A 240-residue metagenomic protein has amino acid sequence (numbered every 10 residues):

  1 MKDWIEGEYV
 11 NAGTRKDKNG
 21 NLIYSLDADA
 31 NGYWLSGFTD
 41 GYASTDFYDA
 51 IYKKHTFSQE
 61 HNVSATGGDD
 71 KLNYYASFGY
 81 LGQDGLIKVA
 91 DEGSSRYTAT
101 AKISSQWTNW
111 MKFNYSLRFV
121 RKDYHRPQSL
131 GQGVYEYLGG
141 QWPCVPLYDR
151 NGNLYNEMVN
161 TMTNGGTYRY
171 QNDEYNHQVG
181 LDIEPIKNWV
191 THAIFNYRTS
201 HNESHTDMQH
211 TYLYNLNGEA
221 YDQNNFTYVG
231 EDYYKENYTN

Functional and structural regions predicted by a protein language model:
M1-A90: Residues embedded in well-ordered regular secondary structure
K2-N11, W34-Y52, F57-Q59, R118-G131 (+4 more regions): Charged, low-complexity, helix/coiled-coil-prone segments
G7-G13, N21, Q59, D70 (+6 more regions): General N-terminal targeting signals
G20, A28-Y33, F38-A43, R118-V120 (+2 more regions): Acidic/polar loop-and-plug regions of large Gram-negative outer-membrane beta-barrel proteins
T45-Q59, L81-S116, V120, Y124-Q128 (+2 more regions): Outer-membrane beta-barrel proteins
K53-L72, G79, N160-T206, T239-N240: Outer-membrane beta-barrel transmembrane strands
Y75, K112-S116, H192-A193: Short beta-strand segments at enzyme active-site cores
L86-R96, Q106, R118, R126-G131 (+1 more regions): Small-side-chain secondary-structure face that scaffolds active or pore-lining regions
